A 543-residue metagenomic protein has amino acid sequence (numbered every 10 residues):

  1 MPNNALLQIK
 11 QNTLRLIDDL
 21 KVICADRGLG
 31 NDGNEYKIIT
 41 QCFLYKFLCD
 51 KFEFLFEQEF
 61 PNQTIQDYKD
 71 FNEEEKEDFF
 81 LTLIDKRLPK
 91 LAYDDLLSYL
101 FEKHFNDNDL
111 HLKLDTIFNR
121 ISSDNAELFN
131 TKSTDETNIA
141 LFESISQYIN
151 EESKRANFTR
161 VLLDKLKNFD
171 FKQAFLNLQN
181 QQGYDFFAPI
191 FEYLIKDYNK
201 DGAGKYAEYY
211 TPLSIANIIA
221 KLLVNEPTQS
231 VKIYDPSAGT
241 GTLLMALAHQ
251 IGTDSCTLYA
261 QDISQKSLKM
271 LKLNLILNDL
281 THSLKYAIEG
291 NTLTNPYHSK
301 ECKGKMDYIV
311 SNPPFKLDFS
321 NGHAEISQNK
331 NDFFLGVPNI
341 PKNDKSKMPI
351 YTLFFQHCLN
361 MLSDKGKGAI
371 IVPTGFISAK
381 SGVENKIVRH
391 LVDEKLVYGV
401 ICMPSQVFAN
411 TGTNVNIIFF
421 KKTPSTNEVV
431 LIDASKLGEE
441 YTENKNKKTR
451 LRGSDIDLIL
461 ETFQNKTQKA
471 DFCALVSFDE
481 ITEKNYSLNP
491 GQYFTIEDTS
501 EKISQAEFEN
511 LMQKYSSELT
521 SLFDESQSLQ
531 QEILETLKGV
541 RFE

Functional and structural regions predicted by a protein language model:
M1-S214, I218, L223, S283 (+3 more regions): Non-catalytic, mostly N-terminal accessory regions of nucleic-acid modification and defense proteins
P2-A5, K303-E543: A conserved structural/catalytic subdomain of Rossmann-like adenosyl-cofactor enzymes
N12, I263, I350: Soluble or luminal CAZymes and related metallo-dependent hydrolases
L16, N31-E35, F186, I190 (+5 more regions): Helical mechanochemical/support elements of P-loop NTPase systems and associated helical scaffolds
F43-L48, I195-N199, I276, L280 (+4 more regions): Non-catalytic alpha-helical coupling and interface elements of nucleotide-dependent molecular machines and regulators
I195-K196, V224, S363, P373: Residues at helix-coil transition
D201, T257, V337-P341: A short, mixed-charge helix-start or loop-turn motif at secondary-structure junctions
K205-S311, K316-Q328, V372-G375, N385-V388 (+1 more regions): Conserved S-adenosyl-L-methionine
